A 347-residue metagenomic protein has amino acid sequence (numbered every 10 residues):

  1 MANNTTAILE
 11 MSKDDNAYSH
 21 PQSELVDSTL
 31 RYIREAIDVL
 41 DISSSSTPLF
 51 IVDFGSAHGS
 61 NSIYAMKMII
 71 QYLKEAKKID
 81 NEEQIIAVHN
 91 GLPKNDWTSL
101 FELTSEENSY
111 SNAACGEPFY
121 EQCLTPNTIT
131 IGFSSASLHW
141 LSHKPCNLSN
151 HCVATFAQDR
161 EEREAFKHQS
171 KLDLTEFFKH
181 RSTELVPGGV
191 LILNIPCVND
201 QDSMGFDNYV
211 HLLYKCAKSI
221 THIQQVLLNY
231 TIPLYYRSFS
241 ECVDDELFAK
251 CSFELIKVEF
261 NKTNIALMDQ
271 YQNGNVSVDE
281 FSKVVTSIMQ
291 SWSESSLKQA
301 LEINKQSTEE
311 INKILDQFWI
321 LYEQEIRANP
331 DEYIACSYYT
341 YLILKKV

Functional and structural regions predicted by a protein language model:
M1-N112, G116-N127, H139-Q158, L193 (+2 more regions): N-terminal charged/capping segments associated with class I S-adenosyl-L-methionine
L25-S28, Q169-D173, L234-S238: Soluble or luminal CAZymes and related metallo-dependent hydrolases
N127, D173-H180, E184, D245: Short, conserved SAM-binding segment of the class I
S134-D173, C197-L228: Mobile active-site "lid"/loop adjacent to the S-adenosyl-L-methionine
C146, L185-P187: Helix-to-beta-strand junctions that scaffold the AdoMet/dcAdoMet cofactor pocket in Class I SAM-dependent enzymes
S170-K171, K179, V190-L191: A conserved active-site cap/scaffold subdomain adjacent to cofactor or substrate pockets
P187-E310: Substrate-binding/catalytic lobe of Class I Rossmann-like enzymes that use SAM or dcSAM, i.e., the mid-to-C-terminal
